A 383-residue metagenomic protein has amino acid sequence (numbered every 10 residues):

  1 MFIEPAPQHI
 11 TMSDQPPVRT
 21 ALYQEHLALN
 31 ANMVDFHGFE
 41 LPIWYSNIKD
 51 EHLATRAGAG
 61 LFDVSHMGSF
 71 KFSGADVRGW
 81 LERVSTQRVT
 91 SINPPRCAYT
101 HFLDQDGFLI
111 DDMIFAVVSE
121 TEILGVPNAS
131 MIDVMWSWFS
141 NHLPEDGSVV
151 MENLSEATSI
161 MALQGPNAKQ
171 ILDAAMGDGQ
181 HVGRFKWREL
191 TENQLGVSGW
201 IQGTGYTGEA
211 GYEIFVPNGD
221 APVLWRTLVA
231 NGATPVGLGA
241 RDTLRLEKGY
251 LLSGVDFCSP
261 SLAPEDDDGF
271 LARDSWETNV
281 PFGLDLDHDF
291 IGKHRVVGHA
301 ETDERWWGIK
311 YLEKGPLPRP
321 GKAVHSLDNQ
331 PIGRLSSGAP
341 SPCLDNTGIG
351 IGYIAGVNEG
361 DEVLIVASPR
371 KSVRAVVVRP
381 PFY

Functional and structural regions predicted by a protein language model:
F2-A31, D35, I43, S119-Y383: Conserved, structured C-terminal
F2-L103, F108, G239: Acidic, proline/glycine-enriched N-terminal capping motif
E51-T55, D106-L109, M113, L195-Q202: Membrane-targeting and insertion segments and their boundary/processing signals
L61, S69, H101, I114 (+3 more regions): Conserved hydrophobic/aromatic beta-strand scaffold that supports enzyme active sites
D63, D112, E213: Acidic active-site catalytic centers that drive phospho-/nucleotidyl reactions and related ester hydrolyses
Q87-E145: Well-ordered mid-protein domain cores that form the structural environment of catalytic cofactors
